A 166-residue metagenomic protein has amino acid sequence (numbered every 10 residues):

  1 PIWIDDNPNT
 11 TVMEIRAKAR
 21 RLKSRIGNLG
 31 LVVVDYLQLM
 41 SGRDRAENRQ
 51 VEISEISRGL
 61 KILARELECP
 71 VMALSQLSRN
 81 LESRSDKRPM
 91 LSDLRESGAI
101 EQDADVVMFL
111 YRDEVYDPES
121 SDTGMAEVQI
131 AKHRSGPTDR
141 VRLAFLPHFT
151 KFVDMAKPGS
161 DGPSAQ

Functional and structural regions predicted by a protein language model:
W3, N9-L29, R58-E68, R79-Q166: C-terminal regions of RecA-like/P-loop NTPase motor modules
P8-N9, R49: Short beta->alpha junction loops/turns
R21, L29-L74: Helical hairpin unit composed of two closely spaced alpha helices linked by a short loop
